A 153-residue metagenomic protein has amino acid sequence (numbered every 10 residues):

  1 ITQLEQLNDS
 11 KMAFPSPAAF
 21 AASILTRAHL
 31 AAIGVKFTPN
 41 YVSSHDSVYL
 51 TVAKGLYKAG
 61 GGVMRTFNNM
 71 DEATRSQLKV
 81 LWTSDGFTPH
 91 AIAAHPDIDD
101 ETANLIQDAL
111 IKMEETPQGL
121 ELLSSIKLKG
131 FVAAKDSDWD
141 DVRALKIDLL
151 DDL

Functional and structural regions predicted by a protein language model:
I1-K11, L145-L153: Immediate post-signal peptide segment of exported/extracytoplasmic ligand-binding proteins
I1-T2, A59, N68-N69, K127-D136: Short, exposed beta-strand "edge-strand" segments with a Pro/Gly-rich flavor and a Y/T-containing core
Q3, T83, T88, Q118-G119 (+1 more regions): Glycine-rich, flexible loop/turn motifs
Q3-Q6, Q77, Q107, Q118: Residue-identity detector for glutamine
D9-E101: Pocket-lining segment of extracytoplasmic ligand-binding domains
A93-A94, I98-L153: An extracytoplasmic/periplasmic, membrane-proximal ligand-sensing/linker region
